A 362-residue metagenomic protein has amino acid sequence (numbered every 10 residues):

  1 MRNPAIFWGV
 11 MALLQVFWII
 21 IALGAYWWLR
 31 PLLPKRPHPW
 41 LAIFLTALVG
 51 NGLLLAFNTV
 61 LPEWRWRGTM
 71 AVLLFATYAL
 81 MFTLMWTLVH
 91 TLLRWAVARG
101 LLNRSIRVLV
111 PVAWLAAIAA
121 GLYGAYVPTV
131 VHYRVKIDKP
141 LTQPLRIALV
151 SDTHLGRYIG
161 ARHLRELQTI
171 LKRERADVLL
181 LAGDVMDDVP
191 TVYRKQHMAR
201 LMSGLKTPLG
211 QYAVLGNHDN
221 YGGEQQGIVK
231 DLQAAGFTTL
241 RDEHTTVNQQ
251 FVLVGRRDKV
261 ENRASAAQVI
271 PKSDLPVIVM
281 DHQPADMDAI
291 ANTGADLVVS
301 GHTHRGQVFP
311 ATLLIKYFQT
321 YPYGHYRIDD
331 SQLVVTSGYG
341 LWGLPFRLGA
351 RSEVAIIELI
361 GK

Functional and structural regions predicted by a protein language model:
M1-Y126: Non-catalytic terminal accessory segments
L92, V97, V127-H132, D152 (+1 more regions): Low-complexity, intrinsically disordered or weakly predicted helical/coil tracts enriched in serine/threonine
L115-P140, R157-R162: Hydrophobic alpha-helical transmembrane segments in integral membrane proteins
D138-K362: Soluble catalytic domains of enzymes that build or remodel membrane lipids, polysaccharides, and related
